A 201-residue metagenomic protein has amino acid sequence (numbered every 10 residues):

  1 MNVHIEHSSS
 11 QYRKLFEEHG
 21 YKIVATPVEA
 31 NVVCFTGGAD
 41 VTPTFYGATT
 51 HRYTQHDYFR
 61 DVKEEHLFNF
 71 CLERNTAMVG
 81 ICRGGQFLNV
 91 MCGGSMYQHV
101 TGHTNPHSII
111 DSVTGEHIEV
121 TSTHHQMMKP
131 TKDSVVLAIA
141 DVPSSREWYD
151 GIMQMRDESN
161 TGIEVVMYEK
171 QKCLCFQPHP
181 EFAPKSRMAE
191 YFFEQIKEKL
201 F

Functional and structural regions predicted by a protein language model:
M1-R83, V90-Y97, T101-K170, P178-F201: N-terminal beta1-alpha1 cap of cysteine-dependent amidohydrolase-like domains
C175: Catalytic beta-strand/loop module used to bind and position nucleotide/cofactor moieties in cofactor-attachment
